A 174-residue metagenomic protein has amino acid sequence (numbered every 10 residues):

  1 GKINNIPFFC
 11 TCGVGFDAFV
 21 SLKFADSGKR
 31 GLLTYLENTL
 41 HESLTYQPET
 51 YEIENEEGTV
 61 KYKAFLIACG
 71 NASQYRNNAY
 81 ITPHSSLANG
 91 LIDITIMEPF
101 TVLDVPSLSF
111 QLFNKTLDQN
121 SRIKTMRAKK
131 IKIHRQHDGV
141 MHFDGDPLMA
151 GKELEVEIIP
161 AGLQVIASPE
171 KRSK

Functional and structural regions predicted by a protein language model:
G1, V20, I67, I94 (+2 more regions): A residue-level signal for conserved active-site and pocket-lining positions in enzyme catalytic cores
G1-F65: Catalytic core of DAGKc-family lipid kinases
I3, S21-K23, C69, M97 (+1 more regions): Short beta-strand-to-turn element immediately C-terminal to the catalytic PLP-Schiff-base lysine in fold type I
G13, D17, A68-P83, P147: Glycine-rich phosphate/pyrophosphate-binding beta-alpha loops
D17-V20, K61-K63, Y75-N78, V102-V105: Short acidic/glycine-rich loop or secondary-structure boundary segments that cap or lie
D26-T34, P83-L103: Gly/Ser/Thr-rich active-site loops/lids in small-molecule metabolic enzymes that frequently grip phosphoryl groups
L36-L40, E49-E56, N77-T82, L117-Q119 (+1 more regions): Glycine-rich, charged/polar anion/phosphate-binding loops that engage phosphate groups from diverse ligands
N55-E57, K61, S86, I96-K174: ATP/nucleoside-binding phosphotransfer catalytic cores, i.e., glycine-rich phosphate-binding loops
